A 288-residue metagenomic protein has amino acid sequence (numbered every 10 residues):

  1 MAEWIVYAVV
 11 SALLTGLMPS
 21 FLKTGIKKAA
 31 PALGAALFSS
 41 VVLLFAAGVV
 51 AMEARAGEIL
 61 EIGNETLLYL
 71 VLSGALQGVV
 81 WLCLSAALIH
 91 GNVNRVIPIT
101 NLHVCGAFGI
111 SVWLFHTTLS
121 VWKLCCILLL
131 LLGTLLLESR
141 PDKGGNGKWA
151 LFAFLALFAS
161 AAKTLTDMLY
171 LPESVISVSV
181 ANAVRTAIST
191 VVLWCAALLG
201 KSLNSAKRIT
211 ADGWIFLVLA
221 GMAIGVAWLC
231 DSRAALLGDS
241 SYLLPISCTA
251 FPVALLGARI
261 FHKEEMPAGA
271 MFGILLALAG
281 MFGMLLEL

Functional and structural regions predicted by a protein language model:
M1-V71, A75, W81-G91, P141-F154 (+4 more regions): Membrane-interface interhelical linkers
W4, K148-V180: Selected transmembrane alpha-helices and immediately adjacent juxtamembrane segments of polytopic inner-membrane
A12, S39-L43, N101-C105, I127-L130 (+5 more regions): Residue-level recognition of pore/gate-forming positions within transmembrane alpha-helices of multi-pass
L14, F21, L76-Q77, C83 (+9 more regions): Hydrophobic residues within membrane-embedded alpha-helical segments of Major Facilitator Superfamily
A32-L33, N94, S120, I176-S179 (+2 more regions): Residues that define the loop-to-transmembrane-helix transition and helix capping in multi-pass membrane transporters
A46, I110, V121-S139, G269-L288: Hydrophobic transmembrane alpha-helices of multi-pass small-molecule transport proteins
L84, H103-C125, L135, F251-F272: C-terminal transmembrane-helix exit sites in multi-pass transporters
H90, N94-L102, V121-L124, A183 (+1 more regions): Replace "multi-pass membrane enzymes" with "multi-pass membrane proteins
